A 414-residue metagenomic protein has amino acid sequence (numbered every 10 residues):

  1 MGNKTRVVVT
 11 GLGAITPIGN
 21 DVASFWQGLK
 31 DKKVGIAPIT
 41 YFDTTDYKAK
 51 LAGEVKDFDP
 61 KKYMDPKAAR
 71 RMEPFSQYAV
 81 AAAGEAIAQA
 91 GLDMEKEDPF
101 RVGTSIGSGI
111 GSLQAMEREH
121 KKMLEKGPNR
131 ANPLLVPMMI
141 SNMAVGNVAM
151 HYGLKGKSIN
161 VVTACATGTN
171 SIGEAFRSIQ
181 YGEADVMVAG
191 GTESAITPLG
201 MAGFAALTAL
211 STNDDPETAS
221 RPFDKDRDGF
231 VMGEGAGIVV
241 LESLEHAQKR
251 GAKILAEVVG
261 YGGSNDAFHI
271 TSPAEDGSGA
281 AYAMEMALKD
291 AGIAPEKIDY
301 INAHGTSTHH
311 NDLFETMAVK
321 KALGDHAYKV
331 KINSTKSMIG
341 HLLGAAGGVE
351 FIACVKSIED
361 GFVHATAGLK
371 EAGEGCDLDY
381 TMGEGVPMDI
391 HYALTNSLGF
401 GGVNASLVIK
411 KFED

Functional and structural regions predicted by a protein language model:
M1-A68, E245-E257, I352-T366, K410-D414: ACP-dependent fatty acid/polyketide chain-elongation machinery
R6-T10, A37, D215-A291, Y300 (+1 more regions): Condensing-enzyme catalytic core mediating Claisen C-C bond formation in acyl metabolism
V9, F25, K33-T163, T192-M201 (+1 more regions): Conserved beta-ketoacyl condensing-enzyme motif
G11, L29, A83, T104 (+10 more regions): Conserved small-residue
A79-L92, A144-V145, A149-E193, V231-A252 (+2 more regions): Active-site-proximal alpha-helical scaffold in enzymes
A86-D98, A247-K253, M284-Y300, A322-H326: Phosphate/pyrophosphate-binding loops at sites that engage ATP/ADP/AMP, CoA/4′-phosphopantetheine, polyphosphate
E125-N132, G173, R177, E193-K249 (+3 more regions): Glycine-/small-residue-rich "gating" segment that lines the acyl/pantetheine channel and substrate pocket
F268-G277, T306-L323, L342-V349, M382: Short glycine/threonine-rich loop-to-helix capping motif typified by GTGT followed within a few residues by an Asp-Pro
